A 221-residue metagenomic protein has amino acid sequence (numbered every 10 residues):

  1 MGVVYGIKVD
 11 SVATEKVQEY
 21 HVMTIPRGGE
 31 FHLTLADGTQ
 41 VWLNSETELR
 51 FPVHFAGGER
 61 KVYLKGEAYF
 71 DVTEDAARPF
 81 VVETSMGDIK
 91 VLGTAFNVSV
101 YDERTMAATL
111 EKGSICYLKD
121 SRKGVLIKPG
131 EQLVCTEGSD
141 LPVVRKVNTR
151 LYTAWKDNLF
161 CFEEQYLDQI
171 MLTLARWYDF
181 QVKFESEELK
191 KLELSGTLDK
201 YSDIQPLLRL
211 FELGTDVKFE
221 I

Functional and structural regions predicted by a protein language model:
M1-I221: A residue-level detector for the "anchor" residue at the start of short, highly conserved motifs
